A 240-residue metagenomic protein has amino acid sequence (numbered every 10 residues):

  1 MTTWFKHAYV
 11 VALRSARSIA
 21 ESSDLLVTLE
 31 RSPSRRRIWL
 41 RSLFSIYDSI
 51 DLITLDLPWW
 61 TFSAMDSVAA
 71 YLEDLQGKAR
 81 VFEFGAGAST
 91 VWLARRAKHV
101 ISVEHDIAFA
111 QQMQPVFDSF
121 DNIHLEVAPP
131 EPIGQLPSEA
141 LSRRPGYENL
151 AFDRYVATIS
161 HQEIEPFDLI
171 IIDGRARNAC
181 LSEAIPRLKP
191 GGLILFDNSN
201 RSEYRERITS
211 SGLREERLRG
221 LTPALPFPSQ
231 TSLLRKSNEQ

Functional and structural regions predicted by a protein language model:
M1-D56: Membrane-proximal basic amphipathic "stem/tether" segments
R37-L75, S142, D153: Class I SAM-dependent methyltransferase Rossmann-like catalytic core, especially the SAM/SAH-binding loop
L57-T61, E83, E148-D153, G174-R177: A conditional alpha-helix N-cap/helix-loop micro-motif detector
W59-Q135: SAM cofactor-binding core of SAM-dependent methyltransferases, primarily the Rossmann-like beta-alpha-beta module
M65-A69, A86-S89, D153-S160, A179-E183 (+1 more regions): A generic local structural motif
Q114-I164: S-adenosyl-L-methionine
I159-I164, L169, G174-Q240: C-terminal substrate-binding/active-site "lid" region of AdoMet-derived donor-dependent transferases
